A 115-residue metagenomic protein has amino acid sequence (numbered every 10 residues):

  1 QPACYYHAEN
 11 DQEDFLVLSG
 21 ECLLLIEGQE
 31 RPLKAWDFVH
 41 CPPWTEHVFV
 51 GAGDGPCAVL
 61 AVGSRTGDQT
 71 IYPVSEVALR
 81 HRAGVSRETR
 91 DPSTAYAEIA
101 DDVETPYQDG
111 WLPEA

Functional and structural regions predicted by a protein language model:
Q1, E21, R65-G67: Short, charged/polar surface micro-motifs in flexible loops or helix N-caps
Q1-E9, P43: Conserved short histidine dyad/triad with adjacent acidic residue
Y6-A8, L16, R31, V50: Short, conserved, surface-exposed binding loops centered on an aromatic residue
A8-L25, V62: Short, conserved beta-strand element in jelly-roll/cupin
N10, W44-E46, D54: Short, charged helix-to-loop "capping" segments that act as catalytic/coupling loops
E13-D14, E21, G28-W44: Short acidic-glycine-tyrosine-enriched beta hairpin
V48-A115: Double-stranded beta-helix
